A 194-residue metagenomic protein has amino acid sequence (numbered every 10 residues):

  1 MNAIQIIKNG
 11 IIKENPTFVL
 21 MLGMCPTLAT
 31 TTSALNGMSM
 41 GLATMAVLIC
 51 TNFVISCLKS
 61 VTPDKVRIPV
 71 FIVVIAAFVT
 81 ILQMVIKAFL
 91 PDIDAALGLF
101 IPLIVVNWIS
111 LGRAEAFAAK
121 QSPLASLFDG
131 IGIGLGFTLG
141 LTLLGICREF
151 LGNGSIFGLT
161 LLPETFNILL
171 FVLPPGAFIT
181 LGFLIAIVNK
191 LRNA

Functional and structural regions predicted by a protein language model:
I4-Q5, A125-A194: C-terminal transmembrane helix-loop-helix hairpin of multi-pass membrane proteins
I7-F18: N-terminal membrane topogenic signal
L22-L28, T44-M45, I49, A76-Q83 (+3 more regions): Hydrophobic core segments of alpha-helical transmembrane domains in multi-pass membrane transport and ion-translocation
A34-C50, V70, D94-V105, P175: Structural signature of hydrophobic alpha-helical transmembrane segments
L48-I49, F53-V85: A glycine-rich, hydrophobic loop/mini-helix early in the fold
T51-D64, L111-Q121, I187-L191: C-terminal ends of transmembrane helices
T62-I75, A96-P102, S126-D129: Cytoplasmic-side transmembrane-helix entry/capping segments in multi-pass membrane proteins
I81-A96: Transmembrane alpha-helix boundary signature
